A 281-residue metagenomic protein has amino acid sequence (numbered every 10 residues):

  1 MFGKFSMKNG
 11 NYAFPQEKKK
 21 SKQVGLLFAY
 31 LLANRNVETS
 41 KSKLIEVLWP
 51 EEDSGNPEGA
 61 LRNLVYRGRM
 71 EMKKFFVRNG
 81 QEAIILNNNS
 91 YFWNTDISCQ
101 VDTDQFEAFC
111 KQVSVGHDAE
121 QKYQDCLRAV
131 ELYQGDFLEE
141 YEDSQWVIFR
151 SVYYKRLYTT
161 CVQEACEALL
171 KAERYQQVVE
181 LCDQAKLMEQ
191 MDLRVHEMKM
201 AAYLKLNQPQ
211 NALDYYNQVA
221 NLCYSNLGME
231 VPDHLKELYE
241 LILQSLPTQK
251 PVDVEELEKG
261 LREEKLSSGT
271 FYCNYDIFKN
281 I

Functional and structural regions predicted by a protein language model:
M1-G25, N79-S90, L257-L261, Y275: Short boundary/linker motifs that mark transitions into or out of structured domains
P15-L48, G68, Q190: Short amphipathic alpha-helical recognition elements used for nucleic-acid or partner binding across transcription
K20-A29, S54-F76: DNA-recognition element of transcription regulators
A33-N34, P50, K74, S225: Conserved amphipathic alpha-helical interaction elements at protein-protein interfaces in regulatory, energy-coupling
D53-S54, N89-Y275: Intrinsically disordered, charged and Pro/Gly-enriched terminal/linker segments that flank large helical-solenoid
E71-R78, L222, N226: Residue cluster at the C-terminal edge of the helix-turn-helix DNA-binding motif
K74-E82, L170-Q177: Surface-exposed helix-capping loop/turn segments at secondary-structure junctions
I281: AAA+ ATPase active-site-proximal loops
